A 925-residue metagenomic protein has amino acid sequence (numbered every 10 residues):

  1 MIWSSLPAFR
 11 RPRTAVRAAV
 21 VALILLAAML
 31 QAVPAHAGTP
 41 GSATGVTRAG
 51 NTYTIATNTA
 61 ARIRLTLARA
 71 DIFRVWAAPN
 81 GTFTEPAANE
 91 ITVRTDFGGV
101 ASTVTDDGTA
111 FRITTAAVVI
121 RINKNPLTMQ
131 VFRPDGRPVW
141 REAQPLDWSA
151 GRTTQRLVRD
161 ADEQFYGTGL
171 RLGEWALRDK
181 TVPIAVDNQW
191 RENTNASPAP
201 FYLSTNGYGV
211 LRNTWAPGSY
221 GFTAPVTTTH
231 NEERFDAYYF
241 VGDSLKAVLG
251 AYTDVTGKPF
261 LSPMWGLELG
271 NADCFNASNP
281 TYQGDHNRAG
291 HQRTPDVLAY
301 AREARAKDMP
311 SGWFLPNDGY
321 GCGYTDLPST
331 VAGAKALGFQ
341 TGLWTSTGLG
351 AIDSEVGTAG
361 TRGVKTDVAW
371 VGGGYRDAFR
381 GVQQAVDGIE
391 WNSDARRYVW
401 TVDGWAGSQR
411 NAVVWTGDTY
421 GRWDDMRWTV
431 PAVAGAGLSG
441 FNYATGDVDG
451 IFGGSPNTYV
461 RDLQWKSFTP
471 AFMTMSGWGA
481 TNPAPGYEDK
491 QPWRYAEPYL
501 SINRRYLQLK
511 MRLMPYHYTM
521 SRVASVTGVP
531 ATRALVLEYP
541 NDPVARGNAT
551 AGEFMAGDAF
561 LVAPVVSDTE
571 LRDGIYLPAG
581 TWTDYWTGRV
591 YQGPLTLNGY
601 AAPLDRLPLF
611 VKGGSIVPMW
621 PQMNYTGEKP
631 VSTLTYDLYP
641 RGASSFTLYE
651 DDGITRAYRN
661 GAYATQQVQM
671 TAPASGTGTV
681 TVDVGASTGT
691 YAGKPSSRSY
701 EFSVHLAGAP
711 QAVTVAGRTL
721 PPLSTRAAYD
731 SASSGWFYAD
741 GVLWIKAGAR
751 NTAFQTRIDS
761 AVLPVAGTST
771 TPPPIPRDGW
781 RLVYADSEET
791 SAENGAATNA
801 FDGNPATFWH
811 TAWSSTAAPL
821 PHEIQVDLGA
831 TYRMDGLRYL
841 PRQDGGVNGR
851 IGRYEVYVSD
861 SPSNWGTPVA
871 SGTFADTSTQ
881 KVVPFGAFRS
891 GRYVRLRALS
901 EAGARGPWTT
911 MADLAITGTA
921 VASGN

Functional and structural regions predicted by a protein language model:
I2-A37: Secretory targeting and sorting signals
G38-G45, T66-T109, A150-T153: A low-complexity, Ser/Thr/Gly/Pro-enriched, surface-exposed linker/loop concept that marks segments flanking
I55, L65, V75, I113-I120 (+3 more regions): Short, well-ordered beta-strand segments enriched in hydrophobic/aromatic residues
T57, S102-F275, Q283-G290, A301-R302 (+3 more regions): Catalytic and substrate-binding clefts that recognize carbohydrates or anionic sugar/phosphate headgroups
D236-W405, G437: Substrate-binding cleft of carbohydrate-active enzyme catalytic domains
D387, S408, A412-V413, A432 (+4 more regions): Catalytic core of carbohydrate-active enzymes
P515, Y625-L648, T768-P805: Predominantly extracellular/luminal regions of secreted and cell-surface proteins, especially disulfide-bonded
G767-I775, D802-P868, T877-N925: Aromatic, loop-rich ligand-recognition surfaces of beta-strand-rich domains
